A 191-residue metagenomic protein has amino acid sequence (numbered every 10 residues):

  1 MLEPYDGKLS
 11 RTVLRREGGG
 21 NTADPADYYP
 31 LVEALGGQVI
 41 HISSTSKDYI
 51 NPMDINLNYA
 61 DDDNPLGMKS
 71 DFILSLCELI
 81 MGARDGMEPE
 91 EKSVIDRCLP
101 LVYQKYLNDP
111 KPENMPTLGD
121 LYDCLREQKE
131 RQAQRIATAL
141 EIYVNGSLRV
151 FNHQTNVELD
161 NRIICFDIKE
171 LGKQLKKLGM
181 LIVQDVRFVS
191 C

Functional and structural regions predicted by a protein language model:
N21-D24: Intrinsic-disorder-associated, low-complexity terminal segments enriched in Asp/Asn/His/Tyr and depleted of Lys/Arg
A26, P30-G37, S44-S46, N51-C191: P-loop NTPase motor domains
